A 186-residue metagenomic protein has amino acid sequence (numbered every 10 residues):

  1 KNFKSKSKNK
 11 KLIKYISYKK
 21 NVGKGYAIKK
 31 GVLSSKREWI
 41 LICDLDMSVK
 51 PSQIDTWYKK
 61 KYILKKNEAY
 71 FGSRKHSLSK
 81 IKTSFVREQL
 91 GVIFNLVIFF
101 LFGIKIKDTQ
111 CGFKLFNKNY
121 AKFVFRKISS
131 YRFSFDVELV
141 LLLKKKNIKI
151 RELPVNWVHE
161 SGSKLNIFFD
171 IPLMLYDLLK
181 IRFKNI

Functional and structural regions predicted by a protein language model:
K1-I16: Acidic donor-binding segment of Leloir-type glycosyltransferases
S5, L33, K59, L141 (+1 more regions): Short, well-ordered alpha-helices that flank and scaffold nucleotide-derived cofactor binding pockets
K10-I13, K66-N67, G103, N147: A generic structural signal for alpha->beta connector loops
Y18-S34, W39, P51-F133, H159-Y176 (+1 more regions): Acceptor/aglycone-binding surface of glycosyltransferases and processive sugar-polymer synthases
M47-V49: Acidic metal-phosphate-binding loop of nucleotide-sugar-dependent transferases
K105, Y131, V140-N156: Catalytic donor-sugar/metal-binding loop of nucleotide-sugar-dependent glycosyltransferases
